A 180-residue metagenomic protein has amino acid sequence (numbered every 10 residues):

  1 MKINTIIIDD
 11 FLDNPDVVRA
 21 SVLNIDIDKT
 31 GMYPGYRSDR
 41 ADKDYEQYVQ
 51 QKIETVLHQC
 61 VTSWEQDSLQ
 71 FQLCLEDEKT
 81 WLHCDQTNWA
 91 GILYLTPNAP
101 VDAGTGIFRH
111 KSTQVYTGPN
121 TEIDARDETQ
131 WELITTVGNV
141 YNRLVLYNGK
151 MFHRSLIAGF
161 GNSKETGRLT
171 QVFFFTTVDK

Functional and structural regions predicted by a protein language model:
M1-T80, G104: Non-heme Fe(II)/2-oxoglutarate
L75-K180: Catalytic core of non-heme Fe(II) oxygenases with the double-stranded beta-helix
